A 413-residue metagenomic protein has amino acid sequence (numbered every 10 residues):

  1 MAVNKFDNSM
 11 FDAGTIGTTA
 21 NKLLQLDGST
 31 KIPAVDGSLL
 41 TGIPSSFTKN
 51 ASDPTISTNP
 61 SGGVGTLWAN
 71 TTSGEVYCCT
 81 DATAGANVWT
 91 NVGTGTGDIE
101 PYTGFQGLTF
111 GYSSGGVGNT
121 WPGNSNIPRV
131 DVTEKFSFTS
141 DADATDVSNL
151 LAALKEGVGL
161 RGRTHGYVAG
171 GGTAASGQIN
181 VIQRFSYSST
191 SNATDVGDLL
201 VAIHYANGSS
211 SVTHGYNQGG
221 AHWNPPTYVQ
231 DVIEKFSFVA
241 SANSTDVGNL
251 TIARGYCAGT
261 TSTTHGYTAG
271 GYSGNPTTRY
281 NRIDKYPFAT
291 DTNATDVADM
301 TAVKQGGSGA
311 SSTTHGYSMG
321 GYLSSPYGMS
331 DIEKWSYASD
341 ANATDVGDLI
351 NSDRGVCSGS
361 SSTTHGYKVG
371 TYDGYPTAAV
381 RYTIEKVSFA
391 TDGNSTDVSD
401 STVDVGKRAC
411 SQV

Functional and structural regions predicted by a protein language model:
M1, G28-L39, T66-G97: Short, surface-exposed terminal/edge motifs of secreted or surface/virion proteins that either
N4-K22, G42-S73, T90-E100: Extracellular/surface-exposed low-complexity repeats and stalk/linker segments enriched in Gly/Pro and small polar
F6-N8, A13, T19-N21, D27-P44 (+14 more regions): Surface-exposed or flexible loop/turn and strand-edge residues in extracellular/cell-surface modules
T18-T19, N50-G63, T83-A84, T96-P101 (+6 more regions): Surface-exposed ligand/attachment interfaces on beta-rich extracellular proteins
P101-T103, T109-Y112, K155-L160, T164-H165 (+9 more regions): Beta-propeller and closely related beta-sheet repeat lectin domains
G107-P128, F138, G162-G177, Y187 (+9 more regions): Glycine-centered tight turns/hairpins at beta-strand boundaries that repeat across beta-rich repeat domains
L108, I127-V132, A144, L154-E156 (+15 more regions): A detector of repeated loop/turn-to-beta-strand junctions in beta-rich toroidal repeat architectures
D143-N149, N192-D198, N243-N249, N293-D299 (+2 more regions): A short beta-strand motif characteristic of beta-propeller blades
